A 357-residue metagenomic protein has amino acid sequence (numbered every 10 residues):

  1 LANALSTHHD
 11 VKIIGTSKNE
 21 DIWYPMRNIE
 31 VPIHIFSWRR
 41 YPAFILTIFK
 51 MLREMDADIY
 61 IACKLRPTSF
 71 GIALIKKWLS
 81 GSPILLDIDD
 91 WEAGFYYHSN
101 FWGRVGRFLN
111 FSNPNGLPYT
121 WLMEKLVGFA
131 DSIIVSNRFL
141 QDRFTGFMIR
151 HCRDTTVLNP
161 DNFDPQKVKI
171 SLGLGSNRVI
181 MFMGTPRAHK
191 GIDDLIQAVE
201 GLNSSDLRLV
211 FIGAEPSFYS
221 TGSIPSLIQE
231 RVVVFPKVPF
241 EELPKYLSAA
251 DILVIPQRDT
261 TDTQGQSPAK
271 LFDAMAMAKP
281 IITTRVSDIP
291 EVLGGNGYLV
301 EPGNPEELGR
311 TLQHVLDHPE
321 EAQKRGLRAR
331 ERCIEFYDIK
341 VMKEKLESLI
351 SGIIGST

Functional and structural regions predicted by a protein language model:
T16-N19, R153, M183, R187 (+1 more regions): Glycosyltransferase donor-sugar binding loop
F139, C152: Carbohydrate-associated surface elements
R153-S171, G191, T357: Acidic anion/phosphate-binding donor-loop and adjacent secondary structure in glycosyltransferase catalytic cores
I170, H314, E321-F336, K345-S348: A short, well-ordered alpha-helix in the C-terminal region of glycosyltransferases
G173-K190, I196-E200, V210: Conserved donor-binding/catalytic core segment of Leloir-type glycosyltransferases
A188-K190, P239-Y246, D251-M275, T283-E291: Nucleotide-sugar-dependent
S220-P244: Nucleotide-activated donor-binding/catalytic signature segment of Leloir-type glycosyltransferases, i.e., the conserved
G295-E306, H314-E320: Conserved acidic donor-binding segment of nucleotide-sugar-dependent glycosyltransferases
